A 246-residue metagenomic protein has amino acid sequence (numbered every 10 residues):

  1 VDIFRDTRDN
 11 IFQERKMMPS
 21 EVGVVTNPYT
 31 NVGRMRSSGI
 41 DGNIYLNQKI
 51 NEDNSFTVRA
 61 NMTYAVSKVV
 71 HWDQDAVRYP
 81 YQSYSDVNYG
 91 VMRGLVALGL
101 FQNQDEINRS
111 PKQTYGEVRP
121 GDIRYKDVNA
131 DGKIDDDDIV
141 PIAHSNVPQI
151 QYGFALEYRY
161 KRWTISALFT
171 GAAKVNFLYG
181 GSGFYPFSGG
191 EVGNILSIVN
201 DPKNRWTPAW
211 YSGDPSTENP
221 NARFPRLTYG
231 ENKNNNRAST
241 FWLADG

Functional and structural regions predicted by a protein language model:
D2-G246: Outer/extracellular conduits and scaffolds centered on Gram-negative outer-membrane beta-barrels
